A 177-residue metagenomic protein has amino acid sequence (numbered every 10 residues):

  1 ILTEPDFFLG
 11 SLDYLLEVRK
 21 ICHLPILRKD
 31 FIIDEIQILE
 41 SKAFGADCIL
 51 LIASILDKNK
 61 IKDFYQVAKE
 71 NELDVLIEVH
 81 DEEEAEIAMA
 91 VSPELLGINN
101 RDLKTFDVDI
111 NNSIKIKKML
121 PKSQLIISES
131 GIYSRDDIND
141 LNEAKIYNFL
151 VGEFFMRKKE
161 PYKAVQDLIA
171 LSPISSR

Functional and structural regions predicted by a protein language model:
I1-L76, E84-A88, S113-I116: N-terminal active-site wall of soluble small-molecule enzyme domains
T3-E4, F31, S54, H80-E82 (+3 more regions): Active-site beta-loop-alpha junctions enriched in small/polar residues
L24, A68-L73, Q124, L168-A170 (+1 more regions): Short acidic, glycine/proline-enriched helix-loop-strand junctions
I33-G45, D81-V91, S128-V151, K163: Catalytic cores of alpha/beta
E40-K60, G97-T105, I146-A164: Glycine-rich phosphate-binding active-site loops on the catalytic face of alpha/beta enzymes
L95-K145, F149-V151: Catalytic-face loop-and-helix region of soluble metabolic enzyme cores
K115-M119, N142, R157-R177: C-terminal helical cap(s) of enzyme catalytic domains, especially alpha/beta-barrels
